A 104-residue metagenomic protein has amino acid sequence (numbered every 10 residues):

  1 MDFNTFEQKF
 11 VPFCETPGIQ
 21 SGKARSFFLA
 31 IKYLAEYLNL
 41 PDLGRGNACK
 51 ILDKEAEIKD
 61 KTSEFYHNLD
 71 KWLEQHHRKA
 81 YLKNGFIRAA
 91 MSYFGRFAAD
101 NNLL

Functional and structural regions predicted by a protein language model:
M1-K23, F27: Short terminal alpha-helical segments
P17-N101: Non-catalytic DNA-binding core/recognition domains of DNA-processing enzymes
